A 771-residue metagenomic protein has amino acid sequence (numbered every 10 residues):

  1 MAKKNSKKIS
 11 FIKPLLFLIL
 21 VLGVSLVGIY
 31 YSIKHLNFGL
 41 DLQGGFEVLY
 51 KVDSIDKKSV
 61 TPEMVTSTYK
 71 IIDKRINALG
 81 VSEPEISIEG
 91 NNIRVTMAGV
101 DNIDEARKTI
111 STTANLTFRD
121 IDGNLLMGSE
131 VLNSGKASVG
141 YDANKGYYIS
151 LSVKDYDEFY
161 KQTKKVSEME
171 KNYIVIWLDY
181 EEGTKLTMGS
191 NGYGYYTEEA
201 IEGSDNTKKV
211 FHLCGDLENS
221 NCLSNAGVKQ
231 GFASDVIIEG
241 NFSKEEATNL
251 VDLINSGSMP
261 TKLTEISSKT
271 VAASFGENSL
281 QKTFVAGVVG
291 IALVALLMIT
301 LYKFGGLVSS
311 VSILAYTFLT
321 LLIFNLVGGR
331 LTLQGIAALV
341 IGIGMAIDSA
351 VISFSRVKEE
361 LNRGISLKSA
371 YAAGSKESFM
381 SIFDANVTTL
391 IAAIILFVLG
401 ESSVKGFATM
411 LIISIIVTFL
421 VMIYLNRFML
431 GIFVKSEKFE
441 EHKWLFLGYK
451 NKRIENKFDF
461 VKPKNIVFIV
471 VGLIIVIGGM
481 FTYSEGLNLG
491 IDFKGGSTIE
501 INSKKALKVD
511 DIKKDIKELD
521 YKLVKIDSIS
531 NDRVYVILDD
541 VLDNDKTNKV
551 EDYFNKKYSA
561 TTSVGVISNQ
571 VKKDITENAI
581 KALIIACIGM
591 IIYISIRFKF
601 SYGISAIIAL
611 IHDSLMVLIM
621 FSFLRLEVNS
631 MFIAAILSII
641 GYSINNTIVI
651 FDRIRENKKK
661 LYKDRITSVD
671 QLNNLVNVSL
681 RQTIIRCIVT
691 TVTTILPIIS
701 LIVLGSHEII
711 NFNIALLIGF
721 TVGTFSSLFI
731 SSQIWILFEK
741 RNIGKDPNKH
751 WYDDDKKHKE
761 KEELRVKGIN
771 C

Functional and structural regions predicted by a protein language model:
M1-C771: A structural signal for conserved, well-ordered secondary-structure elements that form binding/interaction cores
